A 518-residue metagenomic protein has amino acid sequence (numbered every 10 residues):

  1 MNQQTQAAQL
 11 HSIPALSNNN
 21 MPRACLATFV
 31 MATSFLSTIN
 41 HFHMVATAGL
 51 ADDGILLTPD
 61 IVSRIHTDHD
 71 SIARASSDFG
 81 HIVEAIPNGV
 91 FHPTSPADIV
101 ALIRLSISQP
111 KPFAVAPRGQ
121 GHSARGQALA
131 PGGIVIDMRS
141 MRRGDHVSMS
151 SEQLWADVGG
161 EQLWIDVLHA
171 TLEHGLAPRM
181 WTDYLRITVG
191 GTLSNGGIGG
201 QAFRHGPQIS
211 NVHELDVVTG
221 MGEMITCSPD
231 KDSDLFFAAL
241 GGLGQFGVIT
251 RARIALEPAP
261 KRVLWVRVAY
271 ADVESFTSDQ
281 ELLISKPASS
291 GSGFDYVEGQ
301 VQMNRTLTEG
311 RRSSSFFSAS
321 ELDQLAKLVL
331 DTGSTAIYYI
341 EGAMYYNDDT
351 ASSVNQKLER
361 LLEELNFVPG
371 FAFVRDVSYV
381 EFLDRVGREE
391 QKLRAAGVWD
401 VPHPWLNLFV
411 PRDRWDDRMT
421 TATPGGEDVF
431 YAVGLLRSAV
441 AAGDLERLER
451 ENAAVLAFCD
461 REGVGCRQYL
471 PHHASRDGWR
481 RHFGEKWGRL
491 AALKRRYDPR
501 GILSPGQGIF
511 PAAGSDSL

Functional and structural regions predicted by a protein language model:
M1-S77, G508-L518: Eukaryotic N-terminal low-complexity, Ser/Thr- and Lys/Arg-rich leader segments that predominantly function as
N2-F29, S194, H213-P404, R412: C-terminal substrate-binding/cap subdomain adjacent to the FAD-binding core in PCMH-type and related FAD-linked
R23, A27-T33, D70-D183, N195-Q201: Glycine-rich N-terminal segment of FAD-binding domains in flavoprotein oxidoreductases, spanning the beta-loop-helix
I99-A101, D166, S275-S278, D348-R360 (+2 more regions): Short, conserved charged micro-motifs
Y339-Y345, P402-L408, D428-V440, A474: Short, hydrophobic beta-strand segments
V386-W399, P404, M419, A457-L518: Activity-critical C-terminal alpha-helical subdomain
V410-W415, Y431, R437-R461: Extended C-terminal subregions enriched in glycine
